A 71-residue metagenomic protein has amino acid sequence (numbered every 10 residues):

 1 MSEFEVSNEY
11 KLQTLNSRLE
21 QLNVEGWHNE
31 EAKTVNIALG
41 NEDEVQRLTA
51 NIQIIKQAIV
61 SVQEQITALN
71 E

Functional and structural regions predicted by a protein language model:
M1-V24, A50: Short, charge/polar-rich alpha-helical segments
E20-A50: Short E/K-rich amphipathic alpha-helical oligomerization segments
L22-N29, N51-E71: Amphipathic alpha-helical coiled-coil segments
